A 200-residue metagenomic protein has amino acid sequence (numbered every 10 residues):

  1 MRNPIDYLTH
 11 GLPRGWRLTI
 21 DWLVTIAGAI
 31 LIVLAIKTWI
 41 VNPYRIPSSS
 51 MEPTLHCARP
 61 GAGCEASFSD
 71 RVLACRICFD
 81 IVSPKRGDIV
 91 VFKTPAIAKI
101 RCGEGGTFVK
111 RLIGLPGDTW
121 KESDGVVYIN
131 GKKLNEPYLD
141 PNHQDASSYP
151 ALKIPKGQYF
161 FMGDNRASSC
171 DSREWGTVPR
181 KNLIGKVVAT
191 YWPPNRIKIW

Functional and structural regions predicted by a protein language model:
M1-L31, A35, W39-P47, M51-W200: Soluble "head" domains of membrane/secretory-pathway proteins
